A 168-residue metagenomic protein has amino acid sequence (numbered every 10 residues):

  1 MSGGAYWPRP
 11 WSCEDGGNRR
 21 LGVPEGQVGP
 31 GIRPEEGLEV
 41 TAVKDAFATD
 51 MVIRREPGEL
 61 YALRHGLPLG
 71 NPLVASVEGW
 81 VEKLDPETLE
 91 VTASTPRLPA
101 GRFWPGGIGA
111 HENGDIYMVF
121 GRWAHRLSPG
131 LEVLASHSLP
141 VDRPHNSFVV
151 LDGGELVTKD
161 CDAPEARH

Functional and structural regions predicted by a protein language model:
P8, S76-E78: A detector of repeated loop/turn-to-beta-strand junctions in beta-rich toroidal repeat architectures
S12, E59-Y61, D115-Y117, E155-V157: Conserved beta-propeller blade signature
N18-F47: A short helix->beta-strand "capping" segment at the edge of beta-propeller domains
N18-R19, G66-P72, W123-H125, D162-A166: Short glycine/acidic-enriched loop and turn motifs that connect beta-strands
E35-A42, E90-L98, E132-S138: A short beta-strand motif characteristic of beta-propeller blades
D45-V52, A100-G109, V141-G153: Repeated scaffold domains used in trafficking and secretory/extracellular systems, primarily beta-propellers
D85-T88, S128-E132: Short loop/turn segments that connect beta-strands within beta-propeller blades
G130-G153, T158-R167: Asp-box/WD-like beta-propeller blade repeats and closely related beta-sheet repeat scaffolds
